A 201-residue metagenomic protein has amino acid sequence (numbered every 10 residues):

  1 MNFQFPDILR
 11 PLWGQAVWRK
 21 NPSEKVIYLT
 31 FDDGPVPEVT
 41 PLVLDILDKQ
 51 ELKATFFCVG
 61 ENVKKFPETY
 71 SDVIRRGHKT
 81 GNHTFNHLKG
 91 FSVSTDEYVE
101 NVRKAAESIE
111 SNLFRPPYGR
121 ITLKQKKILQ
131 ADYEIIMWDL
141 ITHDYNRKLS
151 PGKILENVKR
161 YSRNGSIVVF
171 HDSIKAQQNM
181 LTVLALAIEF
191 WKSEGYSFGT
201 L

Functional and structural regions predicted by a protein language model:
M1-T30, P35-E51, K65-E68, A185-L201: N-terminal pre-catalytic segment of deacetylase/amide-hydrolase enzymes
F31-D33, F56-E61, N82-T84, P116-Y118 (+3 more regions): A cross-domain feature marking catalytic cores of carbohydrate-active enzymes and several ubiquitous metabolic/repair
G34-E38, F57-F66, L88-D96, R115-T122 (+2 more regions): Acidic-and-aromatic substrate-binding clefts and catalytic sites of carbohydrate-active enzymes
L44-K53, H78-K79, F85-L88, T95-L123 (+3 more regions): CE4/NodB-like, metal-dependent polysaccharide N-deacetylase domain that modifies extracellular/periplasmic N-acetylated
K49-R75: A short, conserved beta-to-alpha structural element at the edge of catalytic cores that scaffolds binding
E68-S71, T95-V102, S150-E156, L181-A185: Charged helix-capping and loop-helix junction motifs
R120-K159, G195-L201: His/Asp/Glu-enriched short active-site or ligand-binding loop at hydrolase and phosphoryl-transfer sites
V158-L201: Catalytic grooves of carbohydrate-active enzymes
